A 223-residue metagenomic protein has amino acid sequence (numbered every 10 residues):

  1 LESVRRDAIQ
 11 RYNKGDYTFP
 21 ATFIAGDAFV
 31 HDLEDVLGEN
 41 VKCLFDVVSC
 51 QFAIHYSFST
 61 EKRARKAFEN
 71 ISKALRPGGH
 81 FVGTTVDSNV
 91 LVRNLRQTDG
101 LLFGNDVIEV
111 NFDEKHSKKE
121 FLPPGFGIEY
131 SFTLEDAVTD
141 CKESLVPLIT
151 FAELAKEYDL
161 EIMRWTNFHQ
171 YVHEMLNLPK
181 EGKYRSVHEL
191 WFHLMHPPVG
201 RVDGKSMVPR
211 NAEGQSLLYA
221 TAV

Functional and structural regions predicted by a protein language model:
E2-N40: S-adenosyl-L-methionine
V30-E34, H55-F58, F81, N89-L95 (+3 more regions): Eukaryotic short linear interaction motifs
E34, E39-R65: A short SAM/SAH-binding and catalytic strip from SAM-dependent methyltransferases
V36-N40, E174-M195: Charged, often glycine-rich, active-site loop that binds/positions anionic groups
K62-H80: A short glycine-rich, Lys/Arg-flanked "PGG" loop and its adjoining helix->strand segment in the class I
A64-A67, V86-N89, T98, F168-M175 (+1 more regions): Short amphipathic alpha-helical segments embedded in low-complexity Lys/Glu-rich regions
V82-T84, S88-Y158, M163-W165: SAM-dependent methyltransferase
Y158-L160, E181, A212-V223: Core SAM-dependent methyltransferase catalytic element
